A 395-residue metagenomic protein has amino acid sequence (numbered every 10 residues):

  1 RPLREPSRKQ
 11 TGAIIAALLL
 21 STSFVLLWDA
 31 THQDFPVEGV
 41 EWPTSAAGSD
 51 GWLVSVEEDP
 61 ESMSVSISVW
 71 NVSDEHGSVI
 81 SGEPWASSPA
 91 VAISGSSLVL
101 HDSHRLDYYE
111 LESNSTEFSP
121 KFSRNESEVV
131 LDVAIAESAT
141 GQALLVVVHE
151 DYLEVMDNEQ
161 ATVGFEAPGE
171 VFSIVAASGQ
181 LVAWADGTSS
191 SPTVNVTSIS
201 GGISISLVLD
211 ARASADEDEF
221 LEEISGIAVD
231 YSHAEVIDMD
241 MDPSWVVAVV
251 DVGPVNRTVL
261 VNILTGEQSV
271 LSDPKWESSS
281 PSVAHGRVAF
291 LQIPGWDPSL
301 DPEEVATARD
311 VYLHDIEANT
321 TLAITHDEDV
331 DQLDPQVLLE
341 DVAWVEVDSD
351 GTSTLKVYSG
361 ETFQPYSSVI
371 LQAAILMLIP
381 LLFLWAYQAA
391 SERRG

Functional and structural regions predicted by a protein language model:
R1-F35, G360-G395: Secretory targeting signatures
T31-G39, H76-G82, E117-N125, A161-A167 (+4 more regions): A short beta-strand motif characteristic of beta-propeller blades
V40-D50, P84-S96, S127-S138, P168-Q180 (+4 more regions): Repeated scaffold domains used in trafficking and secretory/extracellular systems, primarily beta-propellers
L53-E57, L100-H101, V146-V147, V182-W184 (+3 more regions): Residue position within the beta-strands of beta-propeller blades
S64-S66, R105, Y152, S191-T193 (+3 more regions): A detector of repeated loop/turn-to-beta-strand junctions in beta-rich toroidal repeat architectures
N71-E75, E110-N114, D157-Q160, S198-G202 (+3 more regions): Short loop/turn segments that connect beta-strands within beta-propeller blades
V194, I293-A306: Short, conserved, GDST-rich strand-edge loop motifs in beta-rich repeat architectures
H326-L378, Q388, E392: Blade-level signature of beta-propeller repeat domains, shared across WD40, Kelch, NHL, RCC1 and BNR/Asp-box propellers
